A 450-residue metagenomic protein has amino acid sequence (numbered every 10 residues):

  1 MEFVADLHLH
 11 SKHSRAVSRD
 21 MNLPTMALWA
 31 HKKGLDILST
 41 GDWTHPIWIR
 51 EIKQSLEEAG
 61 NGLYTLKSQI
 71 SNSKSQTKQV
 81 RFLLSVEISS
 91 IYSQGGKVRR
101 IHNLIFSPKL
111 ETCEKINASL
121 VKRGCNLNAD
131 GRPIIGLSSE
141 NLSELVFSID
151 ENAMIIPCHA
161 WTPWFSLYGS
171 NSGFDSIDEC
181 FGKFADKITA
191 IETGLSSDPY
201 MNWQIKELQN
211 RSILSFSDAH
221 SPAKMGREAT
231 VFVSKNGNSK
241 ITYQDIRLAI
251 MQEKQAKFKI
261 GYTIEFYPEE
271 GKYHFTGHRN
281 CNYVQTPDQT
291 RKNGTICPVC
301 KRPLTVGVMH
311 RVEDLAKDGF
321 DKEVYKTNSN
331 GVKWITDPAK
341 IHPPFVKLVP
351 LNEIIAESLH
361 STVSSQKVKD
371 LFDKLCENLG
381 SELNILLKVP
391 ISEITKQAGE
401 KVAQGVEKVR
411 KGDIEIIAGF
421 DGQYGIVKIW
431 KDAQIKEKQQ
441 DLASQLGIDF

Functional and structural regions predicted by a protein language model:
E2, R50-T189, G447: Extended substrate/RNA-proximal surfaces in nucleic-acid metabolism proteins
V4-H13, W43, S215-H220: Histidine-centered catalytic micro-motifs
R15-S18, I49-K53, F165-S172, W203 (+1 more regions): Histidine/acidic-residue-rich catalytic or RNA/ligand-binding cores of hydrolases and nuclease-related proteins
L28-W48, M154-I156: Divalent metal-dependent hydrolysis catalytic cores, especially in the metallo-beta-lactamase
L66-K78, S234-I241, L248-K259, V363: Short, basic, low-complexity termini and linkers enriched in Ser/Thr/Gly/Pro that act as targeting/leader peptides
R211-R227: Short acidic/histidine-rich active-site segments
G261-W334: Cys/His-rich short segments
F345, V349-F450: Low-complexity, acidic/Ser/Thr- and charged residue-rich accessory regions of DNA metabolism proteins
